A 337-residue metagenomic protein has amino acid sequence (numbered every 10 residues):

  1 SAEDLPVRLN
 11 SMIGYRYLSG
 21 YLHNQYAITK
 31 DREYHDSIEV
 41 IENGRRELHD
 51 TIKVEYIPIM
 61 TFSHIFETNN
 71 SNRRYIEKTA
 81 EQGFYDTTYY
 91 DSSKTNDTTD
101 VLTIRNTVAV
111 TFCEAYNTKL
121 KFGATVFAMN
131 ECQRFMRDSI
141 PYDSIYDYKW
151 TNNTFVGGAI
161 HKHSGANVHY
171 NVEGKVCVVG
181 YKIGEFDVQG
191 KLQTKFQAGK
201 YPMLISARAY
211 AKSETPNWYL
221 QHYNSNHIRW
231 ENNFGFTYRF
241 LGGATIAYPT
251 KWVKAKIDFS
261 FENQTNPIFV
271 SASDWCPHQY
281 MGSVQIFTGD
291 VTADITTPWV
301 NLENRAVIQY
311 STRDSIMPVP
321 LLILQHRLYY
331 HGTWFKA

Functional and structural regions predicted by a protein language model:
S1-A2: Periplasmic-side early beta-strands and strand-to-turn transitions of outer-membrane beta-barrels
N10-S11, R16-A337: Exposed, low-structure sequence patches enriched in small/polar residues
